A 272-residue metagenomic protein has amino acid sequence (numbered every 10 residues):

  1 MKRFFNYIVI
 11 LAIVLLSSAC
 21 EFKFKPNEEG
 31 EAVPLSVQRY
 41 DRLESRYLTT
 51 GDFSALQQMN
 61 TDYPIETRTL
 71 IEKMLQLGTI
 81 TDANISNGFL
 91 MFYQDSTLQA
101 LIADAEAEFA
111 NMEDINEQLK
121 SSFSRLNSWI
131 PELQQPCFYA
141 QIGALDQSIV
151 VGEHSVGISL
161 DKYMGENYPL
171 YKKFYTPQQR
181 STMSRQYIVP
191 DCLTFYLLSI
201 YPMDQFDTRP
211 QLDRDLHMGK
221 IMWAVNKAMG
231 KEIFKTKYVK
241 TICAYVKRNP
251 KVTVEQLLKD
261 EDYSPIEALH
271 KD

Functional and structural regions predicted by a protein language model:
M1-I8: Bacterial N-terminal signal peptides that target proteins for export
L16-A19: C-terminal motif of bacterial Sec signal peptides marking the signal peptidase cleavage site
E21-M91: N-terminal mature-domain "stem" immediately C-terminal to a signal peptide or N-terminal signal-anchor/transmembrane
G88-K259, P265-K271: Acidic/His-rich structured neighborhood in mature extracellular/periplasmic domains
